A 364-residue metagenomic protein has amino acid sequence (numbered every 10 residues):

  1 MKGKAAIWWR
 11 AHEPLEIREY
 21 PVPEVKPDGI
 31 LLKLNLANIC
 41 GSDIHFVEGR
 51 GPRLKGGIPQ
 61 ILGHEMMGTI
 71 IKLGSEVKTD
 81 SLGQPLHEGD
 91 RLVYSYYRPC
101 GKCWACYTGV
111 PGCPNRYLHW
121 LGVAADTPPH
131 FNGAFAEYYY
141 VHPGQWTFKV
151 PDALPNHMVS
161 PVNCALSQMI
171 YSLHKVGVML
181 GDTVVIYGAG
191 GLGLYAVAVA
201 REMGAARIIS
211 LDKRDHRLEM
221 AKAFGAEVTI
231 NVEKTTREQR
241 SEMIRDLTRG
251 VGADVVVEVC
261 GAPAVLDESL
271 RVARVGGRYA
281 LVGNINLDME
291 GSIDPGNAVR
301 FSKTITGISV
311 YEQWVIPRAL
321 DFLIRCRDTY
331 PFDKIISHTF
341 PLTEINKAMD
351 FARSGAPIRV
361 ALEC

Functional and structural regions predicted by a protein language model:
K2, E238-D246, L287-I336, N346-K347 (+1 more regions): C-terminal substrate-binding/catalytic core of Rossmann-like NAD(P)-dependent dehydrogenases/reductases
P23-A37, G51-Y107, P151-A153: Glycine-rich beta-strand-centered segment in the early N-terminal region that forms part of a ligand/cofactor-binding
C40, P85-L86, S95-F148: Cysteine-cluster motifs in flexible loop/terminal segments that predominantly coordinate metals
R91, T183, G277-R278, T304: Short glycine-centered segments of the SAM/dcSAM-binding site in methyltransferase folds
Y138, P151-K234, E242: Mid-domain Rossmann-like dinucleotide-binding core that forms the NAD(H)/NADP(H) cofactor-binding site
N231, G250, V275, A280-L281 (+3 more regions): C-terminal capping/lid region of NAD(P)-dependent oxidoreductase domains
L247-V255: A glycine-rich helix->loop->beta "capping" turn within Rossmann-like NAD(P)(H)-dependent oxidoreductase domains
R271-A273: Conserved helix-to-beta-strand junction in the class I
